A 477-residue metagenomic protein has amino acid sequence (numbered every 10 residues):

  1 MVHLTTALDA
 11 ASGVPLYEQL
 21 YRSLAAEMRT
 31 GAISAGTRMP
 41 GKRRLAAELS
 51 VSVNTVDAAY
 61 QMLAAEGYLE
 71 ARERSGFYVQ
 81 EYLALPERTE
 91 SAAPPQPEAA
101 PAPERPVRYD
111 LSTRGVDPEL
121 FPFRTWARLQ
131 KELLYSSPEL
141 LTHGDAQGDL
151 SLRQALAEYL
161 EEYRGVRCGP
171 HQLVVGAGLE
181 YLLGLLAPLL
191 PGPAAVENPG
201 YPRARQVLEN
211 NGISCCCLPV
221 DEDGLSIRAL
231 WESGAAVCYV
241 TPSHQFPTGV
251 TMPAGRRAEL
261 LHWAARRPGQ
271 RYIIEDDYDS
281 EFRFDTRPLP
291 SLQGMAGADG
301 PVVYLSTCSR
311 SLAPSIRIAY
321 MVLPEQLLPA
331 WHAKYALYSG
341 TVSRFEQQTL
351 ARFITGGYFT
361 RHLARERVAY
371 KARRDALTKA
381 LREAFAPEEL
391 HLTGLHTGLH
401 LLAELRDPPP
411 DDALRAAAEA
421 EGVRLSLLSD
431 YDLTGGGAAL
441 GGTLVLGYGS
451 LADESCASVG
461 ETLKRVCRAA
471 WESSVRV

Functional and structural regions predicted by a protein language model:
M1-K131, P138-L141, Q326-L327, H332 (+9 more regions): N-terminal basic, amphipathic alpha-helical segments
R74, M295-A330: Active-site PLP attachment segment
L111, I273-I274: Residue-level marker for buried hydrophobic side chains located in beta-strands that build the well-ordered beta-sheet
V116, S243-Q245, R310: Short glycine-rich anion-binding loops that position phosphate/pyrophosphate groups of nucleotides and phosphorylated
Q130, E139-Q270, E281, D285-D299 (+3 more regions): Conserved core of the PLP fold type I
